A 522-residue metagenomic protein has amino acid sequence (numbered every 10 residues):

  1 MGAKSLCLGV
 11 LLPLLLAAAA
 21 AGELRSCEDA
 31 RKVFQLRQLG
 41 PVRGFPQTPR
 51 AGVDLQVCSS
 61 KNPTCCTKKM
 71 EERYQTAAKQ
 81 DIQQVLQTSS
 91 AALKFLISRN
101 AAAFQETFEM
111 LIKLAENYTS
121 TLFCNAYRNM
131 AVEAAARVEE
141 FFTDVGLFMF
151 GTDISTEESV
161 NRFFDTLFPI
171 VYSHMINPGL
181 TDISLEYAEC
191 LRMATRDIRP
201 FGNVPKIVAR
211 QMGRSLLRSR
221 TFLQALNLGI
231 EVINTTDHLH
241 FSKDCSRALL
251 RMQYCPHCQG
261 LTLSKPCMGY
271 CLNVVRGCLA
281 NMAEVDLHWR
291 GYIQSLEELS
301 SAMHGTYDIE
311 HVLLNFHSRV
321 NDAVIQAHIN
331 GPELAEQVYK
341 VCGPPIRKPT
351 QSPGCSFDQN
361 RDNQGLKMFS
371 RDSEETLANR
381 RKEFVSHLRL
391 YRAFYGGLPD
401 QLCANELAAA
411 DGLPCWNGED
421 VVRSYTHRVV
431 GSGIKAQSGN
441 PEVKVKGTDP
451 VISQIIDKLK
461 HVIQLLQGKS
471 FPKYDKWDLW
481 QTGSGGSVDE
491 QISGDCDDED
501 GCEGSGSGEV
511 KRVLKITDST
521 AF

Functional and structural regions predicted by a protein language model:
G2-K79, V85-L86, D286-F522: Eukaryotic terminal intrinsically disordered regions
A18-A209, L216, L223-V232: Extended, noncatalytic alpha-helical scaffold/tether regions
P41-G44, E133-E140, M149-G412, N417-D420: Extended helix-rich, non-globular scaffold segments
